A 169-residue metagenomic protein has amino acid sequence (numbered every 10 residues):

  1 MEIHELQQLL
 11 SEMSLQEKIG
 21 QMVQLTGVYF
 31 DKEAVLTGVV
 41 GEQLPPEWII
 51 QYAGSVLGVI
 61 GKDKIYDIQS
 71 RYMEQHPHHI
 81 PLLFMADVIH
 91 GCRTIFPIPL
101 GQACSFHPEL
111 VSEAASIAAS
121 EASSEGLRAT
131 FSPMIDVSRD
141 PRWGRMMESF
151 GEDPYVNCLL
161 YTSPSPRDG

Functional and structural regions predicted by a protein language model:
M1-F106, L110-F131: N-terminal hydrophobic targeting/anchoring segments and the immediately downstream early-domain regions of hydrolases
Q7-M13, M146-F150, G169: Short, exposed beta-strand "edge-strand" segments with a Pro/Gly-rich flavor and a Y/T-containing core
C92, R128-E148: Active-site-proximal loop/short-helix segments that contain or immediately flank catalytic acid/base residue(s)
S105-F106, E148-Y155: Alpha-helix capping and helix-loop boundary segments enriched in small/acidic/polar residues
V156-L160: Hydrophobic, small-residue-rich alpha-helical packing segments that form membrane-like cores
Y161, S165-G169: Single conserved hydrophobic/aromatic residue that forms the stacking wall/gate of nucleotide- or nucleobase-binding
